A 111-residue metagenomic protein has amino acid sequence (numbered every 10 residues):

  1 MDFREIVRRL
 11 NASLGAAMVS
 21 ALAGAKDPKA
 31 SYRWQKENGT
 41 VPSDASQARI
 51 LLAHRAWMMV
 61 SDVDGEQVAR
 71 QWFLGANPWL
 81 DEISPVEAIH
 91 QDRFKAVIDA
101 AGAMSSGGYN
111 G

Functional and structural regions predicted by a protein language model:
M1-G111: Non-transmembrane "mature" sequence context
